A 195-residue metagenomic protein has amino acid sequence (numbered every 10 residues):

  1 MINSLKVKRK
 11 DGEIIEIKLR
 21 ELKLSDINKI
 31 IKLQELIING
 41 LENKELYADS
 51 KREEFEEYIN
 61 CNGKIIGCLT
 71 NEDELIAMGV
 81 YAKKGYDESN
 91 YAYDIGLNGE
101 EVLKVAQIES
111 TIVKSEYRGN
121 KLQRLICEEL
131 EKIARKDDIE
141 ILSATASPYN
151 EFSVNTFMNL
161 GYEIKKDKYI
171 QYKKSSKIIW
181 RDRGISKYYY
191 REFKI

Functional and structural regions predicted by a protein language model:
M1-L36: Conserved N-terminal entry element of GNAT/NAT acetyltransferase domains
E42-E72, V80: Active-site rim helix/loop that mediates acceptor-substrate recognition in acyltransferases
A77-T111, Q171-K174: Conserved acyl-donor/pantetheine-binding loop and adjacent beta-alpha core of acyl/acetyltransferases and related
E100-L103, K114-L125, D137, P148-F152: Conserved glycine-rich acetyl-CoA-binding loop
S110-V113, G119-K132, N159: Conserved acetyl-CoA-binding loop-helix of GNAT-fold acetyltransferases
A134-S147, T156: Conserved GNAT acetyl-CoA-binding A-motif
T145, M158-I179: Conserved catalytic-core motifs of GNAT/GCN5-like acyltransferases
I170-I195: C-terminal "cap" of GNAT-fold acetyltransferases
